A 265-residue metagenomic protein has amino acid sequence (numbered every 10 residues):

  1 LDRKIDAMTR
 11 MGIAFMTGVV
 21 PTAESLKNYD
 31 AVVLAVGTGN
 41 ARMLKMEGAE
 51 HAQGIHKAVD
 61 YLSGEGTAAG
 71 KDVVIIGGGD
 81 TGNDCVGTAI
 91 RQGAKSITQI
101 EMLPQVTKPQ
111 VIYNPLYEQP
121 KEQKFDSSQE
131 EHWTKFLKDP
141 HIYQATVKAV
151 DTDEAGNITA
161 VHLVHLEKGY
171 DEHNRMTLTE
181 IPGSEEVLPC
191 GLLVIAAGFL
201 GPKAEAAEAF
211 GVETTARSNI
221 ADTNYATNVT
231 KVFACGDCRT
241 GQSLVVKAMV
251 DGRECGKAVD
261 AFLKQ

Functional and structural regions predicted by a protein language model:
L1-Y29, P120-T146: N-terminal Rossmann-like dinucleotide/flavin-binding domain of flavoprotein oxidoreductases that bind FAD/FMN
D6-G18, A41-Q92, T214-N228: Glycine-rich dinucleotide-binding loop and its adjacent helix/turn
M16-V32, T152-E185: Conserved beta-strand-loop-beta-strand element in the redox core of flavoprotein oxidoreductases
Y29-G37, V74-I76, G191-G198: Short hydrophobic core segments
E50-G70, G169-Q242: FAD-site-proximal beta/loop scaffold in flavoenzymes
G82-C85, Q92, C238-Q265: A conserved FAD-binding loop/helix module that cradles the flavin
R91-I97, M102: Conserved S-adenosyl-L-methionine
